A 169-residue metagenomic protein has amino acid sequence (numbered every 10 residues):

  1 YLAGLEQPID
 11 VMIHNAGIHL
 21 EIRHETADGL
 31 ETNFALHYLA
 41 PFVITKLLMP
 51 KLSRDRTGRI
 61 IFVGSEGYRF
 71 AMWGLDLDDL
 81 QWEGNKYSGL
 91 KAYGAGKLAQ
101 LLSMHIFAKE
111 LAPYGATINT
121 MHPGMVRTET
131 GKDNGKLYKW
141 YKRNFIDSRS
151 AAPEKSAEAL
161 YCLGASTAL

Functional and structural regions predicted by a protein language model:
Y1-K132: Rossmann-fold NAD(P)H-dependent dehydrogenase/reductase core
Y1-L5, L36, L137, L163-L169: Proteins with a high burden of low-complexity, intrinsically disordered sequence enriched in S/T/G/P/A and R, requiring
K46, P50, K136, Y161-A165: Charged, amphipathic alpha-helical interaction segments
W82-G84, K136-I146: A short C-terminal helix-loop "cap" of Rossmann-like NAD(P)-dependent dehydrogenase/epimerase domains
G96, R143-L169: C-terminal helical subdomain
